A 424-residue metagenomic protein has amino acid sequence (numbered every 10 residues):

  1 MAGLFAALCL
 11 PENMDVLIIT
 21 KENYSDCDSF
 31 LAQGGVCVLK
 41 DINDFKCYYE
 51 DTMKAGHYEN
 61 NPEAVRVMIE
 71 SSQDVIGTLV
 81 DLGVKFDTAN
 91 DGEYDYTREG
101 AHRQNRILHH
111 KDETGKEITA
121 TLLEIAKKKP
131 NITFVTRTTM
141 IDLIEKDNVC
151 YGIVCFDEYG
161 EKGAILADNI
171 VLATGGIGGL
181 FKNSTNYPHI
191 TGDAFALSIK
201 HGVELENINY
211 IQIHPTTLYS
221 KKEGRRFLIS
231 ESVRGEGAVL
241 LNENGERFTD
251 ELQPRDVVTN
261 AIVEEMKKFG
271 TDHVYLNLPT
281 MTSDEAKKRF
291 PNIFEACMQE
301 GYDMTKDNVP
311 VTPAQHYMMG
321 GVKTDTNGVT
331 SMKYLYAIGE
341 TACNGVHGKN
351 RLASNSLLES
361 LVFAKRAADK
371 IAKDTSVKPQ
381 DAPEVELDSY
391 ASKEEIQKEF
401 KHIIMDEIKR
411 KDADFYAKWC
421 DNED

Functional and structural regions predicted by a protein language model:
M1-I18: N-terminal Rossmann-like FAD-binding beta1-loop-alpha1 element of flavoenzymes
C9, D15, N23-S25, F30-V38 (+8 more regions): Glycine- and aromatic-enriched mobile tails/lids
E22-H57, Q212-T216, E223-F227: Conserved N-terminal glycine-rich FAD pyrophosphate-binding loop of Rossmann-like flavoproteins
D81-E161, A173, T217-S220, L240: Conserved redox-cofactor binding core of oxidoreductases
V135-T136, I141-C150, C155-F156, R289-A342 (+1 more regions): A glycine-rich dinucleotide-binding beta-alpha-beta segment and adjacent secondary-structure elements that constitute
Y159-N169, T330-Y334: Core beta-strand elements of the Rossmann-like FAD/NAD(P) dinucleotide-binding domain in flavoenzyme oxidoreductases
N169-E223, F227, L357, L361: Glycine-rich loop(s) and the adjacent beta-strand/alpha-helix scaffold that form part
L197, V203-D303, K370: An anion/pyrophosphate-binding glycine-rich loop and adjacent beta-alpha core in soluble alpha-beta enzymes
